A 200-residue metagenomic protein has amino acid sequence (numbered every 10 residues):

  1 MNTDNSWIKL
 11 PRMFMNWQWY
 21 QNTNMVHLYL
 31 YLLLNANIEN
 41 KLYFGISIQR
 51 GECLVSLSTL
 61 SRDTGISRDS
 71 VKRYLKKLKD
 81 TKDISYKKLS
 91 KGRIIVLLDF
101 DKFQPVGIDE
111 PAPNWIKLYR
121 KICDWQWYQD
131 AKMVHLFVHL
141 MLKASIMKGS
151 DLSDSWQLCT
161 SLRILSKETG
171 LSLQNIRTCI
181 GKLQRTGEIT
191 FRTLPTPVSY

Functional and structural regions predicted by a protein language model:
M1-D4, M13-Q18, V26, L30 (+1 more regions): N-terminal intrinsically disordered, low-complexity, charged/polar
W7-Q18, W115-Q126: Short, Lys/Arg-enriched N-terminal segment that forms or immediately precedes the first helix of a structured domain
W19, A36-V96, A131, A144-Y200: Winged helix-turn-helix DNA-binding recognition segment
N22-V26, W127-V134: Short helix-coil-helix linker/hinge
L98-F103, K143: Short glycine-rich beta-strand segments
D101-L118: Short, amphipathic alpha-helical interaction segments positioned at domain boundaries
